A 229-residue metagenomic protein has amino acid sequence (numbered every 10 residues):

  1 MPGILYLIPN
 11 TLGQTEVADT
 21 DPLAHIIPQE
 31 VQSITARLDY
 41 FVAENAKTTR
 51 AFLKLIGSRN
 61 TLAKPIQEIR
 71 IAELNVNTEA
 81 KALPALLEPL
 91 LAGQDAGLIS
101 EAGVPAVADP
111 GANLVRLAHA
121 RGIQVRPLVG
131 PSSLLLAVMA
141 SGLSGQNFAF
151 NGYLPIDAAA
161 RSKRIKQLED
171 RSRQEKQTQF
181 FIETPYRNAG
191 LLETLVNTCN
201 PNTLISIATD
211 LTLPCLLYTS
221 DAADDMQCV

Functional and structural regions predicted by a protein language model:
M1-L74: Glycine-rich, flexible N-terminal cofactor/catalytic loop recognition
T35-F41, I123-R126, T178-Q179: Short active-site oxyanion
L87-A92, I99-S100, P105-A108: Glycine/small-residue-rich loop that forms an oxyanion/phosphate-binding "nest" at active or ligand-binding sites
D109, N113-R171: Class I SAM-dependent methyltransferase SAM-binding "motif I" and its flanking Rossmann-like core
E175-T194, P201-L204: Conserved anion/nucleotide-ligand pocket segment
S206-L217: Short, flexible loop segments at boundaries between secondary-structure elements
Y218-A223: Conserved small/polar residues in nucleotide/adenosyl-binding loops
C228: Cationic, low-complexity basic patches in intrinsically disordered or flexible, solvent-exposed regions
